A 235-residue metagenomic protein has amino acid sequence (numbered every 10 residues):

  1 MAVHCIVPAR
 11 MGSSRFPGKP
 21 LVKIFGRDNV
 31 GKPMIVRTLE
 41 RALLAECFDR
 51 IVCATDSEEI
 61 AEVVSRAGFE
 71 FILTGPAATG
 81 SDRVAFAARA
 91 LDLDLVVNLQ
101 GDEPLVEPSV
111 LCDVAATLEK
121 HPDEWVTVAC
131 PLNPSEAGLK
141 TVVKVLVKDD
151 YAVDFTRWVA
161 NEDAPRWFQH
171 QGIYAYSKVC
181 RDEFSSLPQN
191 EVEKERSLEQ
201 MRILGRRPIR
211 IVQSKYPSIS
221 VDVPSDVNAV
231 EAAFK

Functional and structural regions predicted by a protein language model:
M1-P17: N-terminal nucleotide-binding beta1-loop-alpha1 segment
A2-V7, I35, A42, R50-I51 (+1 more regions): Hydrophobic targeting segments
P20-G26, G68-L73: Short glycine-enriched, charge-decorated loop/helix-capping segments at active-site entrances that position
G31-R50, E62-A67, G205: A short, N-terminal amphipathic alpha-helix
F48, L93, K120-E124, R206: Short, high-confidence coil segments that cap the C-terminus of an alpha-helix and link into the following beta-strand
V52, E58-A116: Short phosphate-binding loop-to-helix
V106-N190: Conserved core of the sugar-phosphate nucleotidyltransferase
W167-K235: Conserved alpha/beta core of the MobA/IspD/sugar-nucleotide pyrophosphorylase nucleotidyltransferase superfamily
